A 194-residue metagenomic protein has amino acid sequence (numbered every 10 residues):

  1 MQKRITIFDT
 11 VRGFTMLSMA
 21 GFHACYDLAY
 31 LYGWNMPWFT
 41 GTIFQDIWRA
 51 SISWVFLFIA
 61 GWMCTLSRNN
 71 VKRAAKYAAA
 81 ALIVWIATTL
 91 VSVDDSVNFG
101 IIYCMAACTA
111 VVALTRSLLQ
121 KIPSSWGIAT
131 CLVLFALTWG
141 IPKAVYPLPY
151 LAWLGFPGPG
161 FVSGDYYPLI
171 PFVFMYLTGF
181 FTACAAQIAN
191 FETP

Functional and structural regions predicted by a protein language model:
M1-P194: Alpha-helical transmembrane segments and their immediate juxtamembrane cytosolic regions
